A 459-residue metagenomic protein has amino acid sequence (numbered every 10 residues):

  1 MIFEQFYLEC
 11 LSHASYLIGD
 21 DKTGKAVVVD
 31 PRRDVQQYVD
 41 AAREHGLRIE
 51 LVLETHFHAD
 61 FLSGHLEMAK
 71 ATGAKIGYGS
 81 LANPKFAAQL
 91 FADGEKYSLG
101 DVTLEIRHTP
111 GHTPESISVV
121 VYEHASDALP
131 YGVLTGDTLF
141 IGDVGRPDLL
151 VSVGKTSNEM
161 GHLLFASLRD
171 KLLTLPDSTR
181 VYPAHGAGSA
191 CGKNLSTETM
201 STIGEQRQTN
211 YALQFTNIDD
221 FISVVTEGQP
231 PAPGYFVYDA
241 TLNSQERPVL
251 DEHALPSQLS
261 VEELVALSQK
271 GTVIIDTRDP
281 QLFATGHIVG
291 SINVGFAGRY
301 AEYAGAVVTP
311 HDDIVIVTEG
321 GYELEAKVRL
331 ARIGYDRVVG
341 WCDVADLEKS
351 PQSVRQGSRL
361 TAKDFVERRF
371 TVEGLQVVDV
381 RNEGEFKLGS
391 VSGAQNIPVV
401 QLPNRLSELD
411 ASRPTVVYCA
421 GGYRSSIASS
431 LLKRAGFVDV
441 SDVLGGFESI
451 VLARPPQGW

Functional and structural regions predicted by a protein language model:
M1-R48, V119-V121, S126-G136, I141-G142: Conserved beta-strand hairpin/beta-sheet module of binuclear metal-dependent hydrolase folds, prominently
I18, D30, H56, M68 (+8 more regions): Divalent metal-coordination and catalytic microenvironments
G24, T103, T113-P231: Metallo-beta-lactamase
V28-V29, I49-H58, I76-L81, H108-G111 (+3 more regions): Active-site neighborhood of phospho(di)ester-bond hydrolases with catalytic His/Asp-centered motifs
P31-R32, F57, L81, T113 (+8 more regions): Active-site metal-binding loops of divalent metal-dependent hydrolases
R33-G77: Active-site metal-binding motif and surrounding structural segment of the metallo-beta-lactamase
R146-D148, E205-P248, E252-H253, T272 (+2 more regions): Rhodanese-like catalytic fold shared by cysteine-dependent sulfurtransferases and DSP/PTP-type phosphatases
P183-G188, K193-N194, Y238-A240, T277-D279 (+1 more regions): Short, well-ordered beta-to-alpha junction loops that form the rim of enzyme active sites and present histidine/acidic
